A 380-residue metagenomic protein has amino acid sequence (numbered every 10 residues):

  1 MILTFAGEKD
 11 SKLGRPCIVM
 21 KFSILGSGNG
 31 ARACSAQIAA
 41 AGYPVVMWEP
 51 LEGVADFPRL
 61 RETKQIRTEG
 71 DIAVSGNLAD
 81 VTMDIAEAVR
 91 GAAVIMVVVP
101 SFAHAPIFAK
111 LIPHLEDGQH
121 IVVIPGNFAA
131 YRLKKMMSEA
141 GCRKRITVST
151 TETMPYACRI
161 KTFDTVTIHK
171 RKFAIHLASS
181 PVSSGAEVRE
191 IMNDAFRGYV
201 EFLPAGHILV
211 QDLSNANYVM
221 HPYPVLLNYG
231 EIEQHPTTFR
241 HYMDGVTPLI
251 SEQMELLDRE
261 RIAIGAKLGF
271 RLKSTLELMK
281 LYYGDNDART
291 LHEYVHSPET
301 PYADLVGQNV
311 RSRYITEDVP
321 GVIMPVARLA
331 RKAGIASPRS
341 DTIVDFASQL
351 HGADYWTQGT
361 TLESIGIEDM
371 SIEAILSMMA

Functional and structural regions predicted by a protein language model:
M1-V19, P100: N-terminal amphipathic/basic-hydrophobic helices that include classical n-h-c signal peptides and signal-anchor
T4, E8, Y229-E231, T237 (+2 more regions): NAD(P)-dependent Rossmann-like dehydrogenase/reductase catalytic/cofactor-binding core
V19-T68: NAD(P)+-binding Rossmann beta1-loop-alpha1 motif at the extreme N-terminus of oxidoreductases
M47-G91, A333: Conserved N-terminal Rossmann-fold NAD(P) cofactor-binding segment
M96: N-terminal Rossmann-like NAD(P) cofactor-binding module of classical short-chain dehydrogenase/reductase
S101-D164: Rossmann-like NAD(P)(H) cofactor-binding subdomain of soluble oxidoreductases
R143, T151-K172, H176-I191: Predominantly flavin-linked oxidoreductase catalytic cores and closely associated redox partners
A174-E277: Active-site-lining helix/loop region of Rossmann-like oxidoreductase modules
